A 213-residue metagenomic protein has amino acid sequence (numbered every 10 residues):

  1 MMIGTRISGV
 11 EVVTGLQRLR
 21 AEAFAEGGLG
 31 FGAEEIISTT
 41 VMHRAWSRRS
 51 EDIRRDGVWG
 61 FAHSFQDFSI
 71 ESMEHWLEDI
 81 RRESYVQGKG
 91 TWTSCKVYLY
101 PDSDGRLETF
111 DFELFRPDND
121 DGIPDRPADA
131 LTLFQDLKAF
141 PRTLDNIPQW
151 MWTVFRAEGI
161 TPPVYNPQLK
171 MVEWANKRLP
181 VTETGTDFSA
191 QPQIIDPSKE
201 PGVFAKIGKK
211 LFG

Functional and structural regions predicted by a protein language model:
M1-H63: N-terminal "first-domain core" detector
S8-G15, F68-W76: Short amphipathic alpha-helical segments
E22, E83, K210: Residues that form generic nucleotide/phosphate-binding pockets
F31, V41-S72, G90, L99 (+1 more regions): Extended intrinsically disordered, low-complexity coil regions enriched in Ser, Thr, Gly, Ala and often Pro
I36, C95-V97: Short, structured motif recognition centered on aromatic/hydrophobic residues
S72-R82, V86-T91: Short linear interaction motifs
S84, L99-P101: Short leucine-rich amphipathic alpha-helical surface patches
D104-G213: Acidic, proline/glycine-rich low-complexity IDRs
